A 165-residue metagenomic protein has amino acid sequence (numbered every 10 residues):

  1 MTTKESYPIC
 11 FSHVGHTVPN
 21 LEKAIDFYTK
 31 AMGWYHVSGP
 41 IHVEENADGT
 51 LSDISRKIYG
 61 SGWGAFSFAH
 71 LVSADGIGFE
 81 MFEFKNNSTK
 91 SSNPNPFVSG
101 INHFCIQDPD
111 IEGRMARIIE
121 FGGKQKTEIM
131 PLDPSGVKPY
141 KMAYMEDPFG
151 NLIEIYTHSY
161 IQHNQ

Functional and structural regions predicted by a protein language model:
M1-Y7, H16, G39-P40, F79 (+2 more regions): Vicinal oxygen chelate
F11-H13, I101-H103: Eukaryotic phosphotyrosine signaling hubs
T17-G76, E120, G136-K138: Core segments of cupin and vicinal oxygen chelate
L21, I101, I111: Hydrophobic pocket-lining residues within nucleotide cofactor-binding pockets
E44-E45, N86-S88: Short, catalytically relevant binding-site loops at active-site mouths
S73, E83-N86: Acetyl-CoA-dependent GNAT
F97: Long, charged/polar, surface-exposed segments that mediate recognition or autoinhibition
